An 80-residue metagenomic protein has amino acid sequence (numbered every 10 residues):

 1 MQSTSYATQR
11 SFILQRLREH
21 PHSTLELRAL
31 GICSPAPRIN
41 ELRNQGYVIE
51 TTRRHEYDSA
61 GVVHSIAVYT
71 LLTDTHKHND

Functional and structural regions predicted by a protein language model:
M1-D80: Catalytic phosphate/metal-binding cores of nucleic-acid and nucleotide-processing enzymes, i.e., regions that mediate
